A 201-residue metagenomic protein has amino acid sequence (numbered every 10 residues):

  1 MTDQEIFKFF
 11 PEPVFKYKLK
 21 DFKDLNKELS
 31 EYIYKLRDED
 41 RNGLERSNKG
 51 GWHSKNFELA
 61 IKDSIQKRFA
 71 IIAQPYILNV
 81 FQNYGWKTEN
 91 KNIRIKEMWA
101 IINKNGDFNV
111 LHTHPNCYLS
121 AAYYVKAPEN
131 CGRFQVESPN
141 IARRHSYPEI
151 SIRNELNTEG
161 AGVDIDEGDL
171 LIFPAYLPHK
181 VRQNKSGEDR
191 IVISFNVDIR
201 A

Functional and structural regions predicted by a protein language model:
M1-N90: Non-heme Fe(II)/2-oxoglutarate
F15, K96-M98, L119-A121, I191-F195: Hydrophobic residues positioned within well-ordered beta-strands of beta-sheet architectures
K20, N103, Y124-K126, N196-R200: Solvent-exposed residues in well-ordered beta-strands and their adjoining turns, especially edge/terminal strands
F22, N130, S186-G187: Short strand-connecting beta-turns/loops that link adjacent beta-strands
Y84-N105: Hydrophobic beta-strand-centered segment that forms part of the acyl-chain substrate-binding groove
N90-N92, T113-C117, K185-D189: A generic structural micro-feature
W99-I172: Catalytic core of non-heme Fe(II) oxygenases with the double-stranded beta-helix
I152-A201: Catalytic core of Fe(II)/2-oxoglutarate
